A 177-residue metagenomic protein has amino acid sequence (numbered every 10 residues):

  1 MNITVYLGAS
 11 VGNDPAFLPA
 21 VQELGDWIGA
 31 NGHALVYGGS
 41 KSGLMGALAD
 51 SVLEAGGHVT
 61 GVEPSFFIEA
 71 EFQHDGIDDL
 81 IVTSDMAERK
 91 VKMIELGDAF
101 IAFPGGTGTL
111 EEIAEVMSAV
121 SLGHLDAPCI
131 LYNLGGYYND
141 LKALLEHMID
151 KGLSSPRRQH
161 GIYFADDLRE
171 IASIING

Functional and structural regions predicted by a protein language model:
M1-L96, L134-N176: A cross-family phosphate/adenosyl-ligand binding-site feature
V59, G123-A127: Short, structured loop/turn "capping" segments at alpha-beta junctions
K90-L122, I130: Active-site/ligand-binding-proximal alpha/beta "capping" segment
A127-G135: Short loop-to-beta-strand entry elements in the cores of soluble alpha/beta enzymes
